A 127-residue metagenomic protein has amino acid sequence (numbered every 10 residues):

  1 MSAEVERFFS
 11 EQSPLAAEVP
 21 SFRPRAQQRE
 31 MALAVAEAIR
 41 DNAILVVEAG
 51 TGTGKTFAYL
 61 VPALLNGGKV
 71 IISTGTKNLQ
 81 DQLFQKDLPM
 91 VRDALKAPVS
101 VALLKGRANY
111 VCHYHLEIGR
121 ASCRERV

Functional and structural regions predicted by a protein language model:
S2-E18, T51, K69-R126: A substrate-engagement module of RecA-like helicase motors
S2-V47: Conserved pre-motif I regulatory segment
A34-E37, P62, Q82, D93: Residue-level signal for well-ordered alpha-helical scaffold segments within enzymatic catalytic domains
R40-V61: Walker A/P-loop
D41-I44, G67-G68, A97: Short, high-confidence coil segments that cap the C-terminus of an alpha-helix and link into the following beta-strand
V61-G67: Alpha-helix C-terminal capping segments
